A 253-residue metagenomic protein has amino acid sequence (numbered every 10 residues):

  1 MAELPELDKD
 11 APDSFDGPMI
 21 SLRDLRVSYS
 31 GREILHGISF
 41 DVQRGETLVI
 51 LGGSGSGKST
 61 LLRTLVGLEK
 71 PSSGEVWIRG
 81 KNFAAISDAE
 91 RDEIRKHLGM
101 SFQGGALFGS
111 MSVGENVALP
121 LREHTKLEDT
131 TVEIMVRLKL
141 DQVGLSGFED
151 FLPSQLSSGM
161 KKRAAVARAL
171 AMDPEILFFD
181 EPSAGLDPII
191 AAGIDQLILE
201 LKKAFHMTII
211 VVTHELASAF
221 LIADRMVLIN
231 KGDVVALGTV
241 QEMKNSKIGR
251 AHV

Functional and structural regions predicted by a protein language model:
V66: Helix-to-loop junction immediately C-terminal to a conserved catalytic motif
K81-N82, D129-F148: Conserved ABC ATPase "signature" region
L152-L156, M160: Conserved ABC ATPase signature
A171-E175: A short, proline-enriched helix->beta-strand linker immediately N-terminal to the Walker B motif in ABC-type P-loop
L177-D180: Catalytic Walker B motif of ABC-type/P-loop ATPase nucleotide-binding domains
A219-L221: A short, surface-exposed alpha-helical micro-motif characterized by mixed small hydrophobic and charged/polar residues
